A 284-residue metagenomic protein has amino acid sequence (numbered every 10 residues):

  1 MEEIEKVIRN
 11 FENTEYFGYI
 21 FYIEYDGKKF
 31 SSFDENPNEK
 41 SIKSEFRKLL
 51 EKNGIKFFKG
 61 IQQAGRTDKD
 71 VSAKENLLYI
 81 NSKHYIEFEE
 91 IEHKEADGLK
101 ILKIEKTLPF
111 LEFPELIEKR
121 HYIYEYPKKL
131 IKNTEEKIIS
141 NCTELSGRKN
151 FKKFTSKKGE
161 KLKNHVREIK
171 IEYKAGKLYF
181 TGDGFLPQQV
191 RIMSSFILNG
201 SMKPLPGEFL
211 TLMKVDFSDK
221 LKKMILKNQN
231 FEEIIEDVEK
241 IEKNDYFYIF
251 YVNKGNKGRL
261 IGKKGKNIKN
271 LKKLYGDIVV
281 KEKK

Functional and structural regions predicted by a protein language model:
M1-E75, S82-H84, P109, L145-E236 (+4 more regions): Core RNA-modification/binding signature centered on pseudouridine synthases
P37, H93, L116-I117, E136-N141 (+1 more regions): Short intrinsically disordered coil segments
N76-S82, Y122-Y126: Active-site-adjacent beta-strand/loop module that shapes the phosphate/pyrophosphate-binding cleft
E87-D97, K137-T143, K264: Short amphipathic alpha-helices in soluble, non-transmembrane regions that often serve as interface/regulatory elements
E87-Y126: Ordered, amphipathic secondary-structure segments that act as subunit-interaction surfaces in large macromolecular
L111-G147: Internal, conserved structured core segments that host functional sites
